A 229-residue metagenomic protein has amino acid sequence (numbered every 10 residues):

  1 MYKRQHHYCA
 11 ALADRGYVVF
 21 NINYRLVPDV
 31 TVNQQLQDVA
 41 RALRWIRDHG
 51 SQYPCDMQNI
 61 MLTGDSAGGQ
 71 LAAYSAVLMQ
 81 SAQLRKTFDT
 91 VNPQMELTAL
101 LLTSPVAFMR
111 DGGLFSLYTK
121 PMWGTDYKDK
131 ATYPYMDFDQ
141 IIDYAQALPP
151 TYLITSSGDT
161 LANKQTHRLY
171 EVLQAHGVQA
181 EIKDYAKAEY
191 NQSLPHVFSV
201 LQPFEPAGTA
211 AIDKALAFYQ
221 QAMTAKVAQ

Functional and structural regions predicted by a protein language model:
K3-Q229: Alpha/beta-hydrolase superfamily serine-hydrolase fold, recognizing
